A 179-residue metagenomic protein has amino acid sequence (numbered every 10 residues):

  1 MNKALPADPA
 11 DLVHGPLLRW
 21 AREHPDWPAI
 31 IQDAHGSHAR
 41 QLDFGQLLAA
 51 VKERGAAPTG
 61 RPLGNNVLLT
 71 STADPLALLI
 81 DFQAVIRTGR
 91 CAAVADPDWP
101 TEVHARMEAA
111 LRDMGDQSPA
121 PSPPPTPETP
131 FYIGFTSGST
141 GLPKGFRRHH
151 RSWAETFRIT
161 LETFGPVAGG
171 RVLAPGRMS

Functional and structural regions predicted by a protein language model:
L5-P9, V13-L18, H24-G60, V103-H104 (+1 more regions): Conserved AMP-binding/adenylate-forming core of the ANL superfamily
P6-H14, A21-A29, S118-F135, G165-V172: Conserved pre-ATP/AMP-binding loop-to-beta segment of ANL
I30, L48, V67-L111, G145-R147: Short beta-strand->loop structural element characteristic of the AMP-binding/adenylate-forming
D43-F44, P123, F131-R158, E162: Conserved AMP-binding A3 loop
A56-L63, E162-V167: Glycine-rich helix-loop-beta junction characteristic of Rossmann-like nucleotide cofactor-binding loops
G64, W153, R171-L173: Conserved helix-loop-beta element of the AMP-binding
L68, V85, T136-S139, V172 (+1 more regions): Conserved S/T- and glycine-rich ATP-binding loop of Class I adenylate-forming
T70-A73, F164-S179: Conserved AMP-binding loop of ANL adenylate-forming enzymes
